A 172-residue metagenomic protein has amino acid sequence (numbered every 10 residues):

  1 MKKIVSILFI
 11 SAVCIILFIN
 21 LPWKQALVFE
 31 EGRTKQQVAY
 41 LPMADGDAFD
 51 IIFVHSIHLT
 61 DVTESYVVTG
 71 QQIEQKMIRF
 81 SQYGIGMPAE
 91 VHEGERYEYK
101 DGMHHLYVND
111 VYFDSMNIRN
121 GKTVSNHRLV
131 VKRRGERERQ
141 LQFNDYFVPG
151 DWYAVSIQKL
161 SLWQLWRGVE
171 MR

Functional and structural regions predicted by a protein language model:
M1-K3: N-terminal hydrophobic targeting signals that begin at the initiator methionine
V5-P22: Hydrophobic membrane-insertion alpha-helices, especially the h-region of bacterial N-terminal signal peptides
Q25-Q37: Alpha-helical transmembrane signal-anchor/signal-peptide segments
A26, D45-I51: Short, hydrophobic/aromatic-rich segments at coil-to-beta transitions
A39-P42: Active-site-adjacent structural patch at catalytic or cofactor/ligand-binding sites
D50-E90: Extracytoplasmic/periplasmic/luminal assembly and interaction segments in envelope/secretory/respiratory proteins
A89-R172: Mature, soluble, non-transmembrane domains
